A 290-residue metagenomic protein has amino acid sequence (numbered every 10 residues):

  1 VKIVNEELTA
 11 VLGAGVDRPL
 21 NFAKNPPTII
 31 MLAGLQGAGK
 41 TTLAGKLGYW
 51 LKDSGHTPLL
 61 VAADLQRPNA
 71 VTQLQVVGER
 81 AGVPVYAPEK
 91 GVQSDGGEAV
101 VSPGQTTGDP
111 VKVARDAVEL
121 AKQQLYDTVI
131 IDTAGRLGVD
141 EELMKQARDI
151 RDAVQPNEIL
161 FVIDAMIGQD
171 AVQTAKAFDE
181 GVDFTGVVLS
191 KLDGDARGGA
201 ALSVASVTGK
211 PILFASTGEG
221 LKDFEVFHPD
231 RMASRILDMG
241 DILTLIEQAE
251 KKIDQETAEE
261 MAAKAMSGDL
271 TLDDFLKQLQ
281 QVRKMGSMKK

Functional and structural regions predicted by a protein language model:
V1-A14, R18, N25-T28, H56-T57 (+5 more regions): Non-catalytic, charged/low-complexity accessory segments that flank nucleotide-binding cores of NTPase families
V1-V100, V111-Q123, D127-I131: Primarily NTPase-proximal linker/entry elements flanking Walker-type ATP/GTP-binding cores
V61-A63, D164, Q281: Active-site-adjacent beta-strand anchor residues
D64-P68, G91, T107-G108, A165-G168 (+1 more regions): Short, surface-exposed acidic/glycine-rich loop or hinge patches that mediate macromolecular interfaces
P68, L202, K289: Glycine-centered loop/turn positions within well-structured domains that cap or flank conserved ligand/cofactor-binding
A114-V118, K122, Y126, G138 (+2 more regions): Conserved phosphate-handling catalytic cores of large alpha/beta enzymes
A134-R136: Short glycine-rich anion-binding loops that position phosphate/pyrophosphate groups of nucleotides and phosphorylated
